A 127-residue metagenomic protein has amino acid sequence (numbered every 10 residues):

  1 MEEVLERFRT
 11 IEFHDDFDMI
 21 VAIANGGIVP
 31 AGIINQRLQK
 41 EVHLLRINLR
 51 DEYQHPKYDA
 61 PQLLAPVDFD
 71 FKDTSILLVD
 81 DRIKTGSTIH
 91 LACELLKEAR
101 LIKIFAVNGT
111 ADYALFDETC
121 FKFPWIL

Functional and structural regions predicted by a protein language model:
M1-L127: PRPP-associated nucleotide enzymes
